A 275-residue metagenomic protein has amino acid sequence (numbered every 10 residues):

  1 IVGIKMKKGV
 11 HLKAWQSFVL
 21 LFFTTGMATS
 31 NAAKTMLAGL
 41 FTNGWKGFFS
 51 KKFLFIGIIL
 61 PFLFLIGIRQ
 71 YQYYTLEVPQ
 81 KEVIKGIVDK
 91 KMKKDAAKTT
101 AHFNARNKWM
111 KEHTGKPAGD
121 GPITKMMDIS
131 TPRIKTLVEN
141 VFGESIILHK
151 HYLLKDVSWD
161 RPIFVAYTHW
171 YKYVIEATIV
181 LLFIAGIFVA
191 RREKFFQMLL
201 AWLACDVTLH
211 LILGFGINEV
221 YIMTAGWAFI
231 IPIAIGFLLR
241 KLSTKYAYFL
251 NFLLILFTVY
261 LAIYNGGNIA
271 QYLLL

Functional and structural regions predicted by a protein language model:
V2-F22, A247-F252: Short hydrophobic alpha-helices at membrane interfaces in multi-pass membrane enzymes
K5-H11, K34-F62, E82-V88: Perimembrane helix-loop-helix junctions
W15-T29, M36-F41, L256: Membrane-interface alpha helices of multi-pass inner-membrane proteins
F55-L137: Aromatic-rich transmembrane-lumenal/periplasmic boundary elements in polytopic membrane proteins
I56-F62, L242-N265: Signature aromatic-anchored transmembrane alpha helix within multi-pass, membrane-resident enzymes that catalyze glycan
A101-A185, F196-L199: Lumenal/periplasmic acceptor-binding loop at the mouth of the active site in multi-pass, GT-C-fold membrane enzymes
E193-I212: Transmembrane alpha-helix segments characteristic of polytopic inner-membrane glycan-assembly/cell-envelope
L211-A225: Membrane-interface catalytic loops of GT-C/OST-like multi-pass glycosylation enzymes that act
